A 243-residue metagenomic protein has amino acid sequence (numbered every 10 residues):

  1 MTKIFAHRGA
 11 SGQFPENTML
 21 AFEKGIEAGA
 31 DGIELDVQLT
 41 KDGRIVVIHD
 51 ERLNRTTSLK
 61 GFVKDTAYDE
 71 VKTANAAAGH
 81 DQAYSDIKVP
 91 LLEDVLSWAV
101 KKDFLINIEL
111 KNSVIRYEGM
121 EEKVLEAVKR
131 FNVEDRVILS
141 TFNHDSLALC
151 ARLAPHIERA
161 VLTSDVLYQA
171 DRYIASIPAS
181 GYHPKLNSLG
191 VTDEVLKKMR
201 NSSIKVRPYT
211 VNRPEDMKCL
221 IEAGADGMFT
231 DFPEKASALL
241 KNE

Functional and structural regions predicted by a protein language model:
M1-E243: Phosphate-group recognition and catalysis centered on beta-loop-alpha active-site segments
